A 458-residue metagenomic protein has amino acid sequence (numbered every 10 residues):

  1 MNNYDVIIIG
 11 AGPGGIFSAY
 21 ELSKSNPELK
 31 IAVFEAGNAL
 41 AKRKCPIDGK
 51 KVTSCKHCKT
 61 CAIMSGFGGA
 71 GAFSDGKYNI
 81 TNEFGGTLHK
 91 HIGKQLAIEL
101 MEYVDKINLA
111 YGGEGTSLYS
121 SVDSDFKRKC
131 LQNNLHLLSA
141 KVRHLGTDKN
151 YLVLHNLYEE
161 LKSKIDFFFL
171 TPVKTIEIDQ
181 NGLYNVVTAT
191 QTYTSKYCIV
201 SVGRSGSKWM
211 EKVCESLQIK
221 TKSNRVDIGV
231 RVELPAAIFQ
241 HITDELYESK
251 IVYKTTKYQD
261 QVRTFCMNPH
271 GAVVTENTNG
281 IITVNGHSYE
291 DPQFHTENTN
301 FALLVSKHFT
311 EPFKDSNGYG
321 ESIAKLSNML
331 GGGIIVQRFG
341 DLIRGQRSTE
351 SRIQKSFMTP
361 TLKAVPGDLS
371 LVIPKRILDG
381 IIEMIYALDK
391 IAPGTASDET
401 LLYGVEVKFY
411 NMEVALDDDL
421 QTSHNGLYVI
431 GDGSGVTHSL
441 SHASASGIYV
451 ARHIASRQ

Functional and structural regions predicted by a protein language model:
N2-N82, D123-S124, R128-Q458: Residues forming the flavin
C58, G66-T116: Dinucleotide-binding Rossmann-like beta1-alpha1 core, especially the glycine-rich loop that anchors the ADP
